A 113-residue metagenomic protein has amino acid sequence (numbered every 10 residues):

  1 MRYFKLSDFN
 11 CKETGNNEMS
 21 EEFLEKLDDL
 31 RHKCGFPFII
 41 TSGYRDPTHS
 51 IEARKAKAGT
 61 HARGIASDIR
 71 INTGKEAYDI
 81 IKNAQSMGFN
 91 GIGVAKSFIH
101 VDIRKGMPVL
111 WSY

Functional and structural regions predicted by a protein language model:
M1-K33, K96, K105-Y113: Extracytoplasmic cell-surface/polysaccharide-interacting catalytic and binding patches
M1-T14, I51-S67: Short, conserved helix/loop micro-motifs enriched in His/Cys and acidic residues
D8, D28-D29, D46, D68 (+2 more regions): Acidic-enriched, low-complexity/disordered segments with a strong bias for Aspartate over Glutamate
E13, S42, I71: Short glycine-centered, acidic/aromatic-flanked micro-motifs in structured strand/loop junctions that mark active-site
E18-S20, R45-S50, I71-N72, Y78-K82: A short linear-motif detector with a strong N-terminal bias
L24-R54: Extended, low-complexity, intrinsically disordered C-terminal regulatory tails of eukaryotic serine/threonine kinases
A58, A62-S67, I71-Y113: Catalytic cores and adjacent binding grooves of peptidoglycan-active enzymes
